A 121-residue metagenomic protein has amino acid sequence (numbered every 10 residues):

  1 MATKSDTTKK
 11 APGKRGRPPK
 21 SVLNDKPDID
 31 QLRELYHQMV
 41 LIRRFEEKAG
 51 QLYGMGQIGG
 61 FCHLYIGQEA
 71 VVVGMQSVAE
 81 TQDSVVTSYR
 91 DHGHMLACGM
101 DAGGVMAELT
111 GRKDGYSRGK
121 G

Functional and structural regions predicted by a protein language model:
M1-V71: Conserved acidic/glycine
E47, Q51, M55-G121: Cofactor-binding active-site loop characterized by glycine-rich and histidine/acidic residues
